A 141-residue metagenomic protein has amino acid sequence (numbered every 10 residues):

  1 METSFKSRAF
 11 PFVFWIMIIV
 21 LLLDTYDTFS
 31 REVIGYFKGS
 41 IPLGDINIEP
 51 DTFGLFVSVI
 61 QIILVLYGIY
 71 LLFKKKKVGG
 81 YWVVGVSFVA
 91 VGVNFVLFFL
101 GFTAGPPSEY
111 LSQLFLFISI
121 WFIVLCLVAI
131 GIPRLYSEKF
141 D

Functional and structural regions predicted by a protein language model:
M1-D141: Topology signature of small-to-medium multi-pass alpha-helical membrane proteins
